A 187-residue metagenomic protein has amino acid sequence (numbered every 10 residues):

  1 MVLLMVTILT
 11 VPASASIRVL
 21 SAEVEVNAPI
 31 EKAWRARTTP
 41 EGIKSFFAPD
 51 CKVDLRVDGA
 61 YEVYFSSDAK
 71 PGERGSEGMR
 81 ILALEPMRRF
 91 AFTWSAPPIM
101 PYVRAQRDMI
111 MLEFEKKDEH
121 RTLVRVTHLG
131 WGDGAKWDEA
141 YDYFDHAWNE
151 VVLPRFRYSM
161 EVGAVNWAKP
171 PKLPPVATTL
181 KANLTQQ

Functional and structural regions predicted by a protein language model:
M1-T10: Bacterial N-terminal signal peptides
A13-A15: Boundary at the C-terminal end of the N-terminal hydrophobic targeting segment
V19-V26: Short amphipathic
E41-S76: Short beta-edge strand/loop motif at the mouth of beta-sheet-based domains
C51-K52, P71-H120, L129: Hydrophobic-ligand binding "helix-grip"
A60-S66, T93-P97, T127-W131: Generic short beta-strand segments
G130-Q187: A conserved amphipathic terminal alpha-helix motif
